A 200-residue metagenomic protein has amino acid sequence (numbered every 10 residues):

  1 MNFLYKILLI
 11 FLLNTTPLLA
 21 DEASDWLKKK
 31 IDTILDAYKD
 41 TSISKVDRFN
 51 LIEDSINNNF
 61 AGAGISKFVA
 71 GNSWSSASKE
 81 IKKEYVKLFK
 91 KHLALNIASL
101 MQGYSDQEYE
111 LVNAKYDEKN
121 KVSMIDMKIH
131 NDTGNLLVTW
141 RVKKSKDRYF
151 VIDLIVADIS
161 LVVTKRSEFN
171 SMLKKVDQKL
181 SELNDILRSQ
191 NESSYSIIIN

Functional and structural regions predicted by a protein language model:
N2-I10: Sec-dependent signal peptide recognition, specifically the positively charged N-region followed immediately by
T16-A20: Sec/Tat signal peptide C-region and signal peptidase I cleavage site
E22-M101: Early exported N-terminus immediately downstream of N-terminal targeting peptides
F89, K115, K128-N131, V142-K144 (+1 more regions): A mature extracytoplasmic/lumenal domain signature
L95-T139, I186, Q190-N200: Surface-exposed, charged secondary-structure patches
N135-V163: Short beta-strand edge/turn micro-motifs at domain boundaries
V156-N200: Low-complexity, intrinsically disordered terminal/linker segments enriched in charged and Gly/Pro repeats
